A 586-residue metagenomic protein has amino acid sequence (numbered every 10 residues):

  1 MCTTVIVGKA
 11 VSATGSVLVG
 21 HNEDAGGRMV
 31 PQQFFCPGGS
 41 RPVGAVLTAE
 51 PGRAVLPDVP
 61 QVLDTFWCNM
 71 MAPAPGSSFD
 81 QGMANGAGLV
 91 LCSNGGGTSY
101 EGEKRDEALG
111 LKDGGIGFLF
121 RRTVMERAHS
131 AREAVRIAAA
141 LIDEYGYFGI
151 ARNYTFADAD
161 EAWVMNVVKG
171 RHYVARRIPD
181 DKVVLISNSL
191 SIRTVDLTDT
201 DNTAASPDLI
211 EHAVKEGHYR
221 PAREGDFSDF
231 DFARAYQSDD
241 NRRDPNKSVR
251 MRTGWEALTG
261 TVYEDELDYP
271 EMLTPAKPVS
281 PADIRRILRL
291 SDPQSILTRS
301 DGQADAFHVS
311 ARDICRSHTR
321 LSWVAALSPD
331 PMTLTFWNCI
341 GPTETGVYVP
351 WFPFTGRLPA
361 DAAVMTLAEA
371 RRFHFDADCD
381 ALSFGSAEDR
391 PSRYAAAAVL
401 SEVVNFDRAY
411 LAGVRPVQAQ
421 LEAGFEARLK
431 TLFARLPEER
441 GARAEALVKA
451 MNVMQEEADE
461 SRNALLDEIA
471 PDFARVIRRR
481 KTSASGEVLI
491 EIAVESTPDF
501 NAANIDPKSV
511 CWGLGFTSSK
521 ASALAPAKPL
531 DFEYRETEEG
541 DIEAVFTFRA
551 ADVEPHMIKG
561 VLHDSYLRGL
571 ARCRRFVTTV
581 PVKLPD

Functional and structural regions predicted by a protein language model:
C2-G117, I137-P275: A contiguous strand-loop segment
A134-D143, I284-S291: Short, well-structured alpha-helical segments that form the helix of a local strand-helix-strand
D301-A434: Substrate-recognition/cap regions that form aromatic- and gly/pro-loop-enriched pockets for small-molecule ligands
R408-A470: Histidine-centered catalytic/metal-binding microenvironments
P471-E495: Boundary/junction segments of secreted and surface-exposed precursor proteins
A484, P498-D506: A short beta-turn/strand-edge loop motif at beta-sheet boundaries
D506-S518: Extended low-complexity, serine/threonine- and proline-enriched intrinsically disordered segments
A523-R575, T579-P581: Structured beta-strand segments within beta-sheet-rich domains
